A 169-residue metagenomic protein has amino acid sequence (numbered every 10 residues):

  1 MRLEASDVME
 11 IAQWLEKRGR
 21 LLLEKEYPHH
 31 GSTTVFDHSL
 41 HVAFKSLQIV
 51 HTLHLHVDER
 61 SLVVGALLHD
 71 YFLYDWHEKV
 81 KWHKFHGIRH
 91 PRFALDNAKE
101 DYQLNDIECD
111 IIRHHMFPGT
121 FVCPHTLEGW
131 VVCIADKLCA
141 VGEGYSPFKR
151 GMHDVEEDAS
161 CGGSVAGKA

Functional and structural regions predicted by a protein language model:
M1-A169: Metal-dependent phosphohydrolase cores
